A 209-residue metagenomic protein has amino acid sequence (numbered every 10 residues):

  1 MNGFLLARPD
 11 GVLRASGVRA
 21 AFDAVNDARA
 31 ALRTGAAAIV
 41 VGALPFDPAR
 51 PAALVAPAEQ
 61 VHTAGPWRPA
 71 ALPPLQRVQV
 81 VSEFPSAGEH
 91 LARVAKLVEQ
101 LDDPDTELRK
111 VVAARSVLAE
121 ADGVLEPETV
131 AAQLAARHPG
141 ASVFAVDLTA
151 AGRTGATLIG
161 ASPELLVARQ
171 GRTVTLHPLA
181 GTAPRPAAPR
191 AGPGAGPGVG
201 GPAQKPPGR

Functional and structural regions predicted by a protein language model:
M1-A24, A121: Short Lys/Arg-enriched alpha/beta "domain-start" segment
G3-L5, A38-A43, A52-A53, R109-V111 (+4 more regions): Structural motif
D10-V12, F46, L118, A151 (+3 more regions): Short, glycine-/Ser/Thr-/acidic-enriched flexible segments
R14-S16, P51-P57, T63-A71, G155-G160 (+1 more regions): Short, well-ordered strand-loop elements centered on a beta-strand within folded domains, enriched for acidic residues
V18-A64: Glycine-rich, N-terminal phosphate-binding loop and its surrounding beta-alpha-beta segment
V18-R19, A24-A28, A36-A38, R77-V81 (+1 more regions): Cytosolic ligand/metal-binding cores
R50-P51, P57-A87, G198-G208: Compact, glycine/acidic-enriched structural inserts
L75-L165: Active-site pocket-lining segments that scaffold enzyme catalytic pockets across diverse folds
